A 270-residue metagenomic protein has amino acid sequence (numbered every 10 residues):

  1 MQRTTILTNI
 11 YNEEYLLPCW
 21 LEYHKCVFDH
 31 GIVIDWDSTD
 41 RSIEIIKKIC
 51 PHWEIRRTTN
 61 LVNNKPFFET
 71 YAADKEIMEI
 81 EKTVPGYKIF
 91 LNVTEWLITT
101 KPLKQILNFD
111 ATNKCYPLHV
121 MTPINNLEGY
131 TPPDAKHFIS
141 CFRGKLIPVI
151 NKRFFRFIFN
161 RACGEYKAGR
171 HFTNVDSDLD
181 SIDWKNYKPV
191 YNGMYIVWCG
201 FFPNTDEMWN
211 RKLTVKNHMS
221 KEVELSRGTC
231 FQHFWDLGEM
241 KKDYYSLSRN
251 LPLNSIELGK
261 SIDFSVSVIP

Functional and structural regions predicted by a protein language model:
R3, D29-I32: Residues at the starts of beta-strands that form the adenosine-phosphate
R3, T8-E22, D37: Active-site beta-to-alpha loop of glycosyltransferases that engages the nucleotide-sugar donor
C19-W20, I45, Q105-I106: A short acidic, amphipathic alpha-helical/loop segment
E22-H30: Short, acidic, metal-binding catalytic loop of nucleotide-sugar glycosyltransferases
D35-I45, N60: A conserved acidic beta->alpha catalytic loop
K47-F90: Active-site-proximal specificity loops/subdomain of glycosyltransferases
P66-M78, I98-P270: Catalytic-site signature of metal-activated, phosphate-bearing donor transferases, centered on the GT-A/GT-A-like
N92-L97: The conserved acidic donor/metal-binding loop of glycosyltransferases
